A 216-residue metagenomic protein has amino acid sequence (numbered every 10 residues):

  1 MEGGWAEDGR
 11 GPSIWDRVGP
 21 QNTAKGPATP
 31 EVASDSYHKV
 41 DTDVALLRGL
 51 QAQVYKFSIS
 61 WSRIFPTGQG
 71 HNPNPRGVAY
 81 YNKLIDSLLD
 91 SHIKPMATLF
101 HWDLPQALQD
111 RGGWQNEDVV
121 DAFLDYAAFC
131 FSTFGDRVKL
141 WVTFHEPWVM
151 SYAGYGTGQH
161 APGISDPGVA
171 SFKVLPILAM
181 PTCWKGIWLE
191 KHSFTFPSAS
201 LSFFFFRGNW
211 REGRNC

Functional and structural regions predicted by a protein language model:
M1-A24, T67-Q69, V78-C216: Active-site region of glycoside hydrolase catalytic domains
R10-A45: Aromatic- and Gly/Pro-rich amphipathic surface segment
E31-S34, H38, N72, V169 (+1 more regions): Short, solvent-exposed segments of well-ordered alpha helices
A33-L47, V119-C130: Short, acidic/polar
H38, A45-R48, A79-D86: N-terminal, well-ordered alpha-helical segments
K39-S60, K94: Catalytic domains of carbohydrate-active enzymes, especially glycoside hydrolases
Y55-W61, F65-P66, N74-L84: General structural concept
